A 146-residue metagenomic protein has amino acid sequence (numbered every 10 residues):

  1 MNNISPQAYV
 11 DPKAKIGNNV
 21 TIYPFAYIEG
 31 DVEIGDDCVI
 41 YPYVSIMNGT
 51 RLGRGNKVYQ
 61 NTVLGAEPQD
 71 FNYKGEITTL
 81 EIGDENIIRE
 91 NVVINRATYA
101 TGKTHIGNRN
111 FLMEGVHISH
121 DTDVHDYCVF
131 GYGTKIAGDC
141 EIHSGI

Functional and structural regions predicted by a protein language model:
N3-I146: Structural signal for interior beta-strand "rungs" in well-ordered beta-sheet cores of soluble enzyme domains
